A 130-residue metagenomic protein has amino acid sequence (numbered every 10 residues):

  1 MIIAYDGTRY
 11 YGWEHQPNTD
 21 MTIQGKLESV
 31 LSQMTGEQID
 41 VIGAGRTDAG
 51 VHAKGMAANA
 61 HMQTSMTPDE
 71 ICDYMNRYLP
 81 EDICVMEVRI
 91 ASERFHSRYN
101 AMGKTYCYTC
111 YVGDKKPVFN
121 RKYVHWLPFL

Functional and structural regions predicted by a protein language model:
M1-L130: Structured-RNA-binding interfaces characteristic of tRNA pseudouridine synthases
